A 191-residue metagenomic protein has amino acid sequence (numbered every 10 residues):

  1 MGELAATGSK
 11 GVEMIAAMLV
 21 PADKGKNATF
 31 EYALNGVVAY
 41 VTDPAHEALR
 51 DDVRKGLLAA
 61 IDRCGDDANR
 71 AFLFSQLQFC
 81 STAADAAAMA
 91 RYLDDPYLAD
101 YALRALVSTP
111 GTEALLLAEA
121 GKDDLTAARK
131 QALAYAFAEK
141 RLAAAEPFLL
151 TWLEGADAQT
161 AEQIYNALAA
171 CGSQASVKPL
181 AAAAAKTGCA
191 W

Functional and structural regions predicted by a protein language model:
M1-G2, F74, L103: Second-shell loop/turn segments in exported
G2-A5, V20, L34-T42, Q78 (+4 more regions): Structural signature of alpha-helical solenoid repeat scaffolds
S9-P21, D43-D62, A71, C80-D94 (+5 more regions): Amphipathic alpha-helical scaffolding segments comprising HEAT/armadillo-like alpha-solenoid repeats
G25-Y32, G65-F72, D85, Y97-Y101 (+3 more regions): Positions within the helices of HEAT/ARM-like alpha-solenoid repeats
R104, Q131, Y135, E162-N166: Alpha-solenoid helical repeat scaffolds
